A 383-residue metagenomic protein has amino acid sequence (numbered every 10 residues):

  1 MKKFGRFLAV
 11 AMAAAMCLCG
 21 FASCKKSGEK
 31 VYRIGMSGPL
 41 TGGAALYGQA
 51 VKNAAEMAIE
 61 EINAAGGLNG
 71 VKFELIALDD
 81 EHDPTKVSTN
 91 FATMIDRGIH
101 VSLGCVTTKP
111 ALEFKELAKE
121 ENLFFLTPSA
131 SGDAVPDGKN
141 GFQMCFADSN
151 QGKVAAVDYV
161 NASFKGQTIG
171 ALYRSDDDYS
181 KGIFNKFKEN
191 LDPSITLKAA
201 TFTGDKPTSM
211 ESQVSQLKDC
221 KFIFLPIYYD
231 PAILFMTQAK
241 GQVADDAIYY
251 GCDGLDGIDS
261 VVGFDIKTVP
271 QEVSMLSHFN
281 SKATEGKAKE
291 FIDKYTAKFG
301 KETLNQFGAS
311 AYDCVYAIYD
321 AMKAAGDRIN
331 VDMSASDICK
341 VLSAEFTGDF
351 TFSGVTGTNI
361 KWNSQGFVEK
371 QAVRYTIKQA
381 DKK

Functional and structural regions predicted by a protein language model:
M1-A11: Bacterial N-terminal signal peptides that target proteins for export
K2, C24-K383: Extracytosolic ligand-binding ectodomains
M12-C17: Hydrophobic alpha-helical targeting segments used for export or membrane insertion
C19-S23: C-terminal motif of bacterial Sec signal peptides marking the signal peptidase cleavage site
